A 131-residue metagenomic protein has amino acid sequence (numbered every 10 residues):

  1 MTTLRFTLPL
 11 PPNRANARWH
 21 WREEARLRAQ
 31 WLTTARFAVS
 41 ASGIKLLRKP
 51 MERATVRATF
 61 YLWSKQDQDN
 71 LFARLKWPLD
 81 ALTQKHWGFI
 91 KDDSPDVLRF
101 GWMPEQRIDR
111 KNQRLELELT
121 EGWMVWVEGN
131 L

Functional and structural regions predicted by a protein language model:
M1-L131: Catalytic phosphate/metal-binding cores of nucleic-acid and nucleotide-processing enzymes, i.e., regions that mediate
